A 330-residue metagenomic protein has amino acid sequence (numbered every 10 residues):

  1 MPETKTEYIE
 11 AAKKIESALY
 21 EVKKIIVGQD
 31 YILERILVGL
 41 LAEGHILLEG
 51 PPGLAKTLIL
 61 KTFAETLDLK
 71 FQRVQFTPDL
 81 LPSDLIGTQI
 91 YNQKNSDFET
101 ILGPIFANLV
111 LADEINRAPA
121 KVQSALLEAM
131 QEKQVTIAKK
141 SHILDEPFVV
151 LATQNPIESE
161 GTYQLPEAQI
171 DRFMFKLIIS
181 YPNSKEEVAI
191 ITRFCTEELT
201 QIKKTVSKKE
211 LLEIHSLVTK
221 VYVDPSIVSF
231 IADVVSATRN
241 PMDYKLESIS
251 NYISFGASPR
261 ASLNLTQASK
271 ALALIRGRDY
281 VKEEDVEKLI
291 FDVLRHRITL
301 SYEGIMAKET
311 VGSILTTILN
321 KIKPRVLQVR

Functional and structural regions predicted by a protein language model:
M1-E3, D243-R330: C-terminal engagement/docking regions of AAA+ P-loop ATPases
K5-A12, I25, K176-S248, I275-D279 (+3 more regions): Conserved C-terminal "switch" segment of AAA+ ATPases
I9-L54, S236: Pre-Walker A (pre-P-loop) alpha-helix and adjacent loop at the N terminus of AAA/AAA+ ATPase modules, a conserved
R35-V38, Y91-L111, K140: Conserved alpha-helical scaffold flanking the Walker A/P-loop in AAA+ ATPase domains
L37-T77: Walker A/P-loop
G50, D113-E114, A125: Walker B catalytic acidic pair
P51, L85, T153: P-loop (Walker A) phosphate-binding loop of NTP-binding proteins
N92-S96, E114, A118-V122, M130-V221 (+1 more regions): Canonical AAA+ ATPase core
